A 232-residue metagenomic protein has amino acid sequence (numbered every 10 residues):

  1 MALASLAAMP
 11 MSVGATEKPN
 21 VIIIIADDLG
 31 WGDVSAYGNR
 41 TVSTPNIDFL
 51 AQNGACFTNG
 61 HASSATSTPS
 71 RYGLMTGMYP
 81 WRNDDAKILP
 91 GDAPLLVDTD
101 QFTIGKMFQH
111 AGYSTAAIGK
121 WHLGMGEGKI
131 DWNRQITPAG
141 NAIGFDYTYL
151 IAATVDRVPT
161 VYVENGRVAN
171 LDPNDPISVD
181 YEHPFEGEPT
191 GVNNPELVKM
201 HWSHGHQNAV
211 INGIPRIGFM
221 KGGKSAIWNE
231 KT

Functional and structural regions predicted by a protein language model:
M1-L6, M11-T232: Formylglycine-dependent sulfatase
